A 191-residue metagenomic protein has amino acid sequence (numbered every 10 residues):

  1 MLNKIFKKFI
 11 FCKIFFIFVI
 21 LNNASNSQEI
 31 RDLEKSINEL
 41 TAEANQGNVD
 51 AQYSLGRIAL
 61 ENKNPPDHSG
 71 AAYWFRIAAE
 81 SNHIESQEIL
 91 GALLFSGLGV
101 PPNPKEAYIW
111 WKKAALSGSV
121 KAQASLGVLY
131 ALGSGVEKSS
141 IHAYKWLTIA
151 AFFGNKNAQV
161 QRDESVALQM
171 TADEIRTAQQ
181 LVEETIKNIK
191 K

Functional and structural regions predicted by a protein language model:
L2-S27: Classical Sec-dependent N-terminal signal peptides that target proteins to the secretory pathway
E29-N38, P65-W74, P101-W110, E137-K145 (+1 more regions): Structural signature of tandem alpha-helical TPR/SEL1-like repeats, specifically the intra-repeat loop/turn
I37, T41, V49-Y53, R57 (+5 more regions): Alpha-helical tetratricopeptide repeat
T41, R76, K112, K145-T148 (+1 more regions): Alpha-solenoid helical repeat scaffolds
N45-N48, E61-K63, E80-I84, S96-L98 (+6 more regions): Short helix-capping/linker turns of helical repeat alpha-solenoids
S54-N62, I89-S96, V100, S125-L132 (+1 more regions): Hydrophobic face of amphipathic alpha-helices that form TPR/SEL1-like repeat modules and related alpha-solenoid
I58, A78, L93, A114 (+4 more regions): TPR/TPR-like alpha-solenoid repeats
N157-K191: Terminal, low-structured helical/coil segments at or just beyond the last alpha-helical repeat
